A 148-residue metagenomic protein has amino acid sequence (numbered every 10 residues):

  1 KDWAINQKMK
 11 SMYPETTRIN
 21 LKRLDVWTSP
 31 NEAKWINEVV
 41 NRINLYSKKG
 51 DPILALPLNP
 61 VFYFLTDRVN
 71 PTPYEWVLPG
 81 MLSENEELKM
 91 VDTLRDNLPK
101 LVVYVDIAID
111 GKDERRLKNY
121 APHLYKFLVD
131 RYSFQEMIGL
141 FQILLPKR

Functional and structural regions predicted by a protein language model:
K1-R148: Extracytoplasmic
